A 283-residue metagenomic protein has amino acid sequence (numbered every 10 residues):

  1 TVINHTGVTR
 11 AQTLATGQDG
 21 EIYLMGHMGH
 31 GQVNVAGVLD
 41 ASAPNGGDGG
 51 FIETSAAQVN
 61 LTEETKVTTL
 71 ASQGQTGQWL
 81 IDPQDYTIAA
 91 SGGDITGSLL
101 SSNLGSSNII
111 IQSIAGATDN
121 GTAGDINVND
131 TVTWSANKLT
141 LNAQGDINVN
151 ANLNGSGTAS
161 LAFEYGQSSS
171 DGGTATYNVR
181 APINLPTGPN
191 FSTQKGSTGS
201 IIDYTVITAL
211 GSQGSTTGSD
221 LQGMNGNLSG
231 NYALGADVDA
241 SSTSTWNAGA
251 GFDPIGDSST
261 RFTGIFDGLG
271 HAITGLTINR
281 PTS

Functional and structural regions predicted by a protein language model:
T1-T16, Y23-M25, S102-L104, N108-A115: Aspartyl protease catalytic domain
I3-Q18, V35-G49, K66-T76, T131-W134 (+2 more regions): Glycine-centered low-complexity coil/loop motifs and glycine-rich tracts, especially the flexible linkers
V8-R10, Y23, G31-A36, N148-N150 (+1 more regions): Extended, compositionally simple hydrophobic/Ser/Thr-rich segments that build repetitive fibrous architectures
T9, E21-L24, L39, F51-T54 (+4 more regions): Glycine-rich beta-solenoid repeat tracts in large extracellular/virion proteins
T16-L24, N45-A57, G74-P83, A123 (+3 more regions): Glycine-centered small-residue motifs that form tight turns and secondary-structure capping sites at repeat-unit
H27-V35, I52-E63: Extracellular beta-solenoid/beta-roll
V59-L61, T68-A71, Q75-D94: Flexible, glycine-rich linker and terminal segments associated with outer-membrane beta-barrel/transport systems
D85-S283: Surface-exposed repetitive/solenoidal architectures
